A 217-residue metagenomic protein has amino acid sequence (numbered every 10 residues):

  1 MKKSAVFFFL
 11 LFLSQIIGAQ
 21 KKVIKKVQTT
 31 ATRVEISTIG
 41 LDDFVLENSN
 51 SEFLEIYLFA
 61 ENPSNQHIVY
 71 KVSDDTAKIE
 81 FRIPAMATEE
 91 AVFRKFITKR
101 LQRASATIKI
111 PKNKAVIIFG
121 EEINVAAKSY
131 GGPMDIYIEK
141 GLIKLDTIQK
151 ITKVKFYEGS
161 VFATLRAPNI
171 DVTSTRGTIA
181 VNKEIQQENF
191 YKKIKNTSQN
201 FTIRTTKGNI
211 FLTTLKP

Functional and structural regions predicted by a protein language model:
M1-I24: Bacterial Sec-dependent N-terminal signal peptides
K21-T76, I210-P217: Short linear S-[DN]-x-LW-Φ motif typified by the pepsin-like aspartic protease active-site region
V23-T29, V72-D146, Y191-F211, L215-P217: Right-handed parallel beta-helix
T32, D42, E52, D75-A77 (+8 more regions): Beta-strand-connecting loop/turn residues
V34-T38, F53-S64, F96-R100, V116 (+3 more regions): Short, solvent-exposed secondary-structure boundary motifs
I39, S49, F59-E61, R82 (+9 more regions): Surface loops and adjacent helix of pleckstrin homology
E47, Y57, H67-V69, E89-K95 (+4 more regions): A short, polar/proline- and glycine-enriched secondary-structure boundary/capping micro-motif
K144-P217: Short, surface-exposed interaction patches in beta-rich subdomains that mediate adhesion/assembly near membranes
